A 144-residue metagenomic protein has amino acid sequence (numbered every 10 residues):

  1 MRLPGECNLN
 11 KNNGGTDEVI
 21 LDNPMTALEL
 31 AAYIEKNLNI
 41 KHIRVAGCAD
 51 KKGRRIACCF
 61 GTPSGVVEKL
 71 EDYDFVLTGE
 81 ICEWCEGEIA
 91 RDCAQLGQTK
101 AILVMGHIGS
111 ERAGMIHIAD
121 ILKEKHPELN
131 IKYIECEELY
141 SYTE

Functional and structural regions predicted by a protein language model:
M1-E144: Hydrophobic structural segments
